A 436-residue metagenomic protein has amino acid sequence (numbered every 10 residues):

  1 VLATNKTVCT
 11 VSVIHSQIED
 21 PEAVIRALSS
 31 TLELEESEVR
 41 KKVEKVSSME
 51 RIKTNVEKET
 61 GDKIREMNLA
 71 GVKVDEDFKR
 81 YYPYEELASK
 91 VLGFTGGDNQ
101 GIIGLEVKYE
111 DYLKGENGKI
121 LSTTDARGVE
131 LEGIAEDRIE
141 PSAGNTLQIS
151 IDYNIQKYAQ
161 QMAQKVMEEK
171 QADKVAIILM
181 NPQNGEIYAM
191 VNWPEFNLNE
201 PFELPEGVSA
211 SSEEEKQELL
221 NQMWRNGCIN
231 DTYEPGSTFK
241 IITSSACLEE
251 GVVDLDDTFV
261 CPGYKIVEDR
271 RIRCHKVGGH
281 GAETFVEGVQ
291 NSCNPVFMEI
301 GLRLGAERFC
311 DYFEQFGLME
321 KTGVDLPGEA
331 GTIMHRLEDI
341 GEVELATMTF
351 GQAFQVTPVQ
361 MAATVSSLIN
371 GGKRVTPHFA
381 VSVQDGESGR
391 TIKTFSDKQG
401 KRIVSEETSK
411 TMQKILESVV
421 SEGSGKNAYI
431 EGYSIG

Functional and structural regions predicted by a protein language model:
V1-E33: Juxtamembrane extramembrane loops of integral membrane proteins
V1-T4, Y84, I134, N199-P201: Peptidyl-prolyl cis-trans isomerase
A3-T10, D98, A189-E195: Short beta->alpha transition motifs characteristic of CBS
T7-V11, S48-E50, A70, E85-K90 (+9 more regions): Envelope-exposed proteins and targeting segments
E22-S30, K42-G144: Small/polar-residue-rich segments within soluble enzyme cores
M49, E132-V175: Conserved, well-ordered alpha-helix/loop/beta-strand core segments that scaffold catalytic motifs
A70-V74, E168-P182: Short N-terminal helix-loop-first-beta-strand/juxtamembrane motif that initiates sensory/input modules
D125-E136, I151, I177, P182-T238 (+1 more regions): Beta-lactam-recognizing serine transpeptidase/beta-lactamase-like catalytic domain environment
